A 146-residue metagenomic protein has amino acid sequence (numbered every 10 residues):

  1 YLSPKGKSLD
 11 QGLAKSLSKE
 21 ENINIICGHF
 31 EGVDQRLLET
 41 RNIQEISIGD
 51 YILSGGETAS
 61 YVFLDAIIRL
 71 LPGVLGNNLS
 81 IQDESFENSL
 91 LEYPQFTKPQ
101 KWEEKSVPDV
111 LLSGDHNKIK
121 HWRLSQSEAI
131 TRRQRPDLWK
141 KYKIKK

Functional and structural regions predicted by a protein language model:
Y1-H29: S-adenosyl-L-methionine/SAH cofactor-binding core of RNA-modifying enzymes
L2-K5, C27-F30, G49, G56 (+1 more regions): Fold-independent oxyanion-binding glycine-rich loops and adjacent beta-strand/coil segments at enzyme active sites
N24, E45, Y51-I52, Q100 (+1 more regions): Short glycine- and Lys/Arg-enriched binding-loop motifs that mark or flank ligand-binding interfaces
V33, L37-E84: Structured adenosyl-cofactor binding patch, chiefly the S-adenosyl-L-methionine
T58, L70-D109: Internal, active-site/partner-interface "lid" segment
P99-K146: SAM-dependent methyltransferases
